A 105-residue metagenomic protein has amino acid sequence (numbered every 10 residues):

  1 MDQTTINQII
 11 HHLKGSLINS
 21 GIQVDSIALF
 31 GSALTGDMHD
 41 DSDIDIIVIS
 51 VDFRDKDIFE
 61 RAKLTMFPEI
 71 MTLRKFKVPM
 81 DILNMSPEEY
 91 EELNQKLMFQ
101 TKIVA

Functional and structural regions predicted by a protein language model:
M1-A28, T35-D40, S50-A105: Catalytic core of pol beta-like nucleotidyltransferases
D45-V48: Short beta-strand->loop micro-motif that forms the acidic, two-metal-ion catalytic signature in nucleotide-processing
